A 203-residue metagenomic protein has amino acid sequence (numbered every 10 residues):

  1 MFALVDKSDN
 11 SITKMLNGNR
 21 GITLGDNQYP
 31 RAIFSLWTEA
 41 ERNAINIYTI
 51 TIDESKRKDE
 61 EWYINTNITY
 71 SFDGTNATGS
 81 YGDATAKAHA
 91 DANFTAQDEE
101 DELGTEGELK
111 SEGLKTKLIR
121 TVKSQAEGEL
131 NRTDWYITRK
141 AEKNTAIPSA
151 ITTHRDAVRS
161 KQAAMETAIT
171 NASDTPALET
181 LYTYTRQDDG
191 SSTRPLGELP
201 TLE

Functional and structural regions predicted by a protein language model:
M1-N131, Q162-E203: Interaction-interface detector
K115, I119, K140-I147, I151: Short capping loops/turns at secondary-structure boundaries
T133-K143, M165: Secondary-structure edge/capping motif, primarily at the C-terminal ends of alpha-helices and the immediately following
T133-W135, I151-D156, S160: Surface-exposed molecular-recognition determinants
T145-D156, E179-L181: Short, charged, amphipathic alpha-helical segments
